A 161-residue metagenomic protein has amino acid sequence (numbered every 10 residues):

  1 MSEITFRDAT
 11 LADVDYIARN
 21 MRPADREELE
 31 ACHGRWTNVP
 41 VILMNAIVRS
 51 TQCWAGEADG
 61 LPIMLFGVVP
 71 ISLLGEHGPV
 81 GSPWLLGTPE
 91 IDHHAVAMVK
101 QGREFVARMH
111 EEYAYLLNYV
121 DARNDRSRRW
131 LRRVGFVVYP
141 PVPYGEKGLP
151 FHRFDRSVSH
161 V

Functional and structural regions predicted by a protein language model:
E3-M21: A short beta-loop-alpha structural element at the N-terminal edge of CoA-dependent acyl/N-acetyltransferase catalytic
E30-T51: Active-site rim helix/loop that mediates acceptor-substrate recognition in acyltransferases
N45, W84-L85, A97-K100, E104: Acidic/histidine-enriched, beta-strand-rich ligand/metal-binding domains
S50-V69: Conserved beta-hairpin
V68-E76: A conserved beta-strand-loop-helix scaffold within acyl/acetyltransferase catalytic domains
H77-D92, A97, H152: Conserved acetyl-CoA binding element of GNAT-fold acetyltransferases
F105, Y113-R132, V137, P143-E146: Conserved beta-strand-loop-alpha-helix junction that forms the acyl-donor binding cleft
Y144-V161: C-terminal "cap" of GNAT-fold acetyltransferases
